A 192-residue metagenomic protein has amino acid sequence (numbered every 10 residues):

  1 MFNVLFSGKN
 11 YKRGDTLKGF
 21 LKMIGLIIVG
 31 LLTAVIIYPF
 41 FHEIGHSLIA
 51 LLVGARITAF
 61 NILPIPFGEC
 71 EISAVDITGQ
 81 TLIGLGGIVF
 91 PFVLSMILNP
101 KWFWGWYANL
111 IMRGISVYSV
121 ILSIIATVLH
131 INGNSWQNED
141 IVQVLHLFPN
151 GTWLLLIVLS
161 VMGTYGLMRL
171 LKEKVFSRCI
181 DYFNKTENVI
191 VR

Functional and structural regions predicted by a protein language model:
M1-V4, V144, R192: Generic low-polarity alpha-helical segments
F2-F6, I65, V175-F176: Short, aromatic- and cysteine-enriched interfacial helices/patches that mediate contacts at lipid membranes
F2-S7, Y11-L32, L51, F92-M96: Active-site scaffold of zinc-dependent metalloenzymes
F6-D15, S177-R192: Membrane-interfacial, low-structure loops and terminal tails that flank and connect transmembrane helices in multi-pass
G30, A34-Q80: Small-residue-rich helix-interface/hinge motifs
F60, G68-N184: Metalloprotease/metallohydrolase-associated module, dominated by Zn2+-dependent proteases
